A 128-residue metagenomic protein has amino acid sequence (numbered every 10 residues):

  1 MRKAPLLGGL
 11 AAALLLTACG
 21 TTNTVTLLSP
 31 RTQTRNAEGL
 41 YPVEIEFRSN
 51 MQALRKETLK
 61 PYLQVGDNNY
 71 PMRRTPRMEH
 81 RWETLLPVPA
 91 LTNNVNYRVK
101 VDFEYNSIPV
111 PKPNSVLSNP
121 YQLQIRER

Functional and structural regions predicted by a protein language model:
M1-C19: Sec-dependent bacterial lipoprotein signal peptides
C19-R128: Glycan-association/targeting regions that enable binding to alpha-glucans and other polysaccharides
